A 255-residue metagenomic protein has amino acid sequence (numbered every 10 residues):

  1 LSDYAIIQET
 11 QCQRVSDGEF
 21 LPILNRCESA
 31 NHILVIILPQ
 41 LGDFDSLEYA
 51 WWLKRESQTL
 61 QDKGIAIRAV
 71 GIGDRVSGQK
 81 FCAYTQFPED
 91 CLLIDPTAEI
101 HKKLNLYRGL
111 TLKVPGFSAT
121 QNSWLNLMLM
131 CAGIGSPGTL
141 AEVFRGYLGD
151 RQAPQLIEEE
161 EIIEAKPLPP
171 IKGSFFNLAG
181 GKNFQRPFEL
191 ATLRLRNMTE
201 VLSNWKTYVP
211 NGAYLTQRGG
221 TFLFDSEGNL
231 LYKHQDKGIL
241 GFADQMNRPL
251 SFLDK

Functional and structural regions predicted by a protein language model:
L1-E28, E48, S251: N-terminal "domain-start" segment that seeds a small globular fold
Q8, L34, R218-G220: Short loop/turn microsegments at loop-to-beta-strand junctions
P22-E56, L60, A66-R68: Short active-site neighborhood of thiol/selenol oxidoreductases, capturing the structured segment around
Q40-F44, R75, G238-I239: Short acidic, S/G/P-rich loop/turn micro-motifs used as interaction or catalytic elements
Q58-T59, F81-F87: Short, surface-exposed basic-aromatic patches at helix termini and helix-loop junctions that form
D62-S77, E89-T97: Thiol-based oxidoreductase modules, predominantly thioredoxin-like and allied folds used for disulfide exchange
D95-G238: Thiol/selenol-based redox catalytic cores and closely related redox-interacting motifs
K237-K255: A short, polar/charged loop-to-alpha-helix boundary motif
